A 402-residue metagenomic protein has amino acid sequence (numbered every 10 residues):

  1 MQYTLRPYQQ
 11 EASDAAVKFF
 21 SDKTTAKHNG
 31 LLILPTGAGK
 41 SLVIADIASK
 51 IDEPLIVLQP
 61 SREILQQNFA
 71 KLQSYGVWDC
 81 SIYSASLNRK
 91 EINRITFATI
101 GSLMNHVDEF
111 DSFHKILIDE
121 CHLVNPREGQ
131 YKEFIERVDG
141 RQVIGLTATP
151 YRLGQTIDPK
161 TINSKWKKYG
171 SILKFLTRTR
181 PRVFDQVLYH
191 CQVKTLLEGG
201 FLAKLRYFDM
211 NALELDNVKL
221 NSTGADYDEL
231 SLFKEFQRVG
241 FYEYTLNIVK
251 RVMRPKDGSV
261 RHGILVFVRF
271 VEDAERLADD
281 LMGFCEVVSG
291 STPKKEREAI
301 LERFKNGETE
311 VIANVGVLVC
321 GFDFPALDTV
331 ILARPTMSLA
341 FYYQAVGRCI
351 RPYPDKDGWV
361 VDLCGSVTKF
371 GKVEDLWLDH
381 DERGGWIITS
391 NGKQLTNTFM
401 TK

Functional and structural regions predicted by a protein language model:
M1-I33: Conserved pre-motif I regulatory segment
K23-I47, F267: Walker A/P-loop
T36, L42-S74, V271-E272: Conserved Walker A/P-loop ATP-binding site and its immediately adjacent core in helicase/helicase-like ATPase domains
Q66, S81-E91, L265, D273-R276 (+1 more regions): Conserved helicase ATPase core of P-loop NTP-dependent helicases/translocases
G101-M104, S289-R383: Conserved RecA-like P-loop NTPase helicase motor core
L123-L205: Post-DEXD/H (motif II) to motif III coupling segment of the RecA-like Helicase ATP-binding lobe
P181-L265: Conserved interdomain linker/interface between the two RecA-like ATPase lobes of SF2 helicase motors
Y189-A203, R351-K402: A conserved SF2-helicase RecA2
